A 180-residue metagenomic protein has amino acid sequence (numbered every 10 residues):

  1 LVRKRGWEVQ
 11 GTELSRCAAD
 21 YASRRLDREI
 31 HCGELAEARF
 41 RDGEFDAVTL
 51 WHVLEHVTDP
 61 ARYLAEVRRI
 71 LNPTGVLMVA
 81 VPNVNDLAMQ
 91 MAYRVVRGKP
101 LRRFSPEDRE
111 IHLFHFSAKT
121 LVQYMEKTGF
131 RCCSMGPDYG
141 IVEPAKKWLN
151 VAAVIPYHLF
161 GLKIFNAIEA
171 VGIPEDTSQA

Functional and structural regions predicted by a protein language model:
L1-V96, E110-F130, G140, F165-Q179: Conserved SAM-binding loop
G11, V48, L101-P106, A153: Generic alpha-helix detector with strongest preference for long hydrophobic helices that associate with membranes
M89-P100, A145-N150: Short, flexible, mixed-charge acidic loops at enzyme active sites
K99-P106, L159-I168: Low-complexity, charge- and small-residue-enriched intrinsically disordered regions
L101-I111, S134-D138: C-terminal alpha-helical "lid/dimerization" subdomain adjacent to the S-adenosyl-L-methionine
H115-F116, I155-F160: A structural motif corresponding to the C-terminal lobe/cap of the Radical SAM core domain
K127-Y157: Conserved catalytic loop of SAM-dependent methyltransferase domains
